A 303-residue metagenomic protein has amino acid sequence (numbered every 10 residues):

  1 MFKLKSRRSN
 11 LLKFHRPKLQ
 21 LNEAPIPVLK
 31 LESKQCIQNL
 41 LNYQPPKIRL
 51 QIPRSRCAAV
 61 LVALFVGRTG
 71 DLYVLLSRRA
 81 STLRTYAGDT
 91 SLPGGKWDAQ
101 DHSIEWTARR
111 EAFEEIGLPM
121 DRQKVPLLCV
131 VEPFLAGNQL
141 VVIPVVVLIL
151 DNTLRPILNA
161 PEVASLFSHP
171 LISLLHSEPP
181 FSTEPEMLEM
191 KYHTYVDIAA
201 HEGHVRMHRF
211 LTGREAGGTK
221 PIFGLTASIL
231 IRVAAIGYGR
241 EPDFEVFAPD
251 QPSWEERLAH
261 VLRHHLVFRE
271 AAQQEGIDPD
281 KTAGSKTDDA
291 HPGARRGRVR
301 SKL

Functional and structural regions predicted by a protein language model:
M1-V163, I172, S177-P180, E184-L303: N-terminal leader/linker segments that precede catalytic domains of diphosphate-processing enzymes
H169: Cofactor-binding loops of NAD(P)H-dependent oxidoreductases, dominated by short-chain dehydrogenase/reductases
